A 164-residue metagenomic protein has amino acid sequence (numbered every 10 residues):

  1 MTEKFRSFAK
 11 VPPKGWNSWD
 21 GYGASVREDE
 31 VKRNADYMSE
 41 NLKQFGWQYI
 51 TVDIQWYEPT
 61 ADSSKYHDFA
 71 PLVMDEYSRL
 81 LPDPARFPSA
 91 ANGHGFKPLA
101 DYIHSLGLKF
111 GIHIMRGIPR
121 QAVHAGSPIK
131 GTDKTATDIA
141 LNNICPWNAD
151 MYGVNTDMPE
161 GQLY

Functional and structural regions predicted by a protein language model:
M1-K32, Y37-E40: N-terminal module-boundary/linker segments of secreted carbohydrate-active enzymes
M38-Y164: Aromatic-lined carbohydrate-binding/catalytic grooves of carbohydrate-active enzymes
